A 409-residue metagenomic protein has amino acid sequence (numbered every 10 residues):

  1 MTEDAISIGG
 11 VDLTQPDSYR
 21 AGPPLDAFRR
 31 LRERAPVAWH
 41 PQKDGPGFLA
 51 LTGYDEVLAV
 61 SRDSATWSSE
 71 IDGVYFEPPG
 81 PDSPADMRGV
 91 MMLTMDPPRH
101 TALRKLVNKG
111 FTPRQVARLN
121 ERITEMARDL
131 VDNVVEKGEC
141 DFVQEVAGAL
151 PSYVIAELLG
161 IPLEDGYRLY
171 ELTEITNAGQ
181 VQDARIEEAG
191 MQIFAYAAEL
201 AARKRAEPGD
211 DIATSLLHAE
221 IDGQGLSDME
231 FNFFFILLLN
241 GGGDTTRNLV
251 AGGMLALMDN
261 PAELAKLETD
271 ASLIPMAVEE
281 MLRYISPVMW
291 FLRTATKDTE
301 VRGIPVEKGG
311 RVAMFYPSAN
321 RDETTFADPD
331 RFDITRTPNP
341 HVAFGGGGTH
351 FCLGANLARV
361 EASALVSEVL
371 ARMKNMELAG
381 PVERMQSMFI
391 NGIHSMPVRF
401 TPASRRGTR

Functional and structural regions predicted by a protein language model:
M1-R409: Cytochrome P450
